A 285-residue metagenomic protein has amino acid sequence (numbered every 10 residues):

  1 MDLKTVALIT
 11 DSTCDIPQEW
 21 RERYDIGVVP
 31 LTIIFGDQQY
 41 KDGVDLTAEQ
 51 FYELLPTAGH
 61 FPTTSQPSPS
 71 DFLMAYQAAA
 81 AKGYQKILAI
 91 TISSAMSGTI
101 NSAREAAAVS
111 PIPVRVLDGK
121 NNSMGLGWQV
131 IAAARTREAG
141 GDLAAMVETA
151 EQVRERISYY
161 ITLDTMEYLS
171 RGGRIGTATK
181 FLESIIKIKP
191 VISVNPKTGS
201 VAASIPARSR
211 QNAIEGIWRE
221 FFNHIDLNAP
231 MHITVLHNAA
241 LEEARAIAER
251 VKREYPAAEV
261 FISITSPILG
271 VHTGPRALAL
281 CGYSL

Functional and structural regions predicted by a protein language model:
D2-L3, T13-G27, T32, A95 (+2 more regions): Mixed-charge interfacial surface used for oligomerization/domain docking and macromolecular partner engagement
V6-S68: N-terminal glycine-rich anion-binding loop in soluble enzyme alpha/beta folds
I9-T10, A89-S93, L117-D118: Short beta-strand segments
A48-F51, P69-F72, V130, I214: A general structural signal for well-ordered alpha-helical segments in protein cores
A58-H60, Q66-S94, N101-S102, A144-V147 (+1 more regions): Glycine-rich phosphate- or other oxyanion-binding loops that anchor nucleotides, phosphorylated ligands
T63, A89, V116, T234-V235: Short catalytic-loop micro-motif centered on adjacent basic/acidic residues
Q66-P67, D118-K120: Short beta->alpha junction loops
